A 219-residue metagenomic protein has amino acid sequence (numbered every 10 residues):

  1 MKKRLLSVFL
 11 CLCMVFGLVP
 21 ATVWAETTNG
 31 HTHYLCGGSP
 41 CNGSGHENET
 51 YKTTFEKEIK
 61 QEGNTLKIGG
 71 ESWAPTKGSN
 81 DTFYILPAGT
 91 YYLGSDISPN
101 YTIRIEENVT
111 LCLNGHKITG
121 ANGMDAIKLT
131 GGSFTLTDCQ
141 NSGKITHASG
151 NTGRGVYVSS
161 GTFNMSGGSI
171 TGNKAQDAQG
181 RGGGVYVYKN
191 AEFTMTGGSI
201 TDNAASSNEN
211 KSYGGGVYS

Functional and structural regions predicted by a protein language model:
M1-S7: Positively charged n-region of N-terminal signal peptides that target proteins for export
C11-M14: Sec-dependent N-terminal signal peptides
F16-H31: Sec-dependent signal peptide cleavage junction
G30-T102: Acidic Gly/Asp/Thr-rich repetitive segments characteristic of extracellular carbohydrate-active and adhesion proteins
Y92, T110-C112: Residues within well-ordered beta-strands of beta-sheet-rich folds
D96, G115-G123, C139-T152, S166-R181 (+2 more regions): Beta-strand-rich solenoid/repeat architectures in extracellular/passenger domains of polysaccharide-targeting enzymes
S98-T110, I118-D138, T146-F163, D177 (+2 more regions): Extracellular beta-strand-rich solenoid/capping regions of secreted or surface-exposed proteins that bind or remodel
